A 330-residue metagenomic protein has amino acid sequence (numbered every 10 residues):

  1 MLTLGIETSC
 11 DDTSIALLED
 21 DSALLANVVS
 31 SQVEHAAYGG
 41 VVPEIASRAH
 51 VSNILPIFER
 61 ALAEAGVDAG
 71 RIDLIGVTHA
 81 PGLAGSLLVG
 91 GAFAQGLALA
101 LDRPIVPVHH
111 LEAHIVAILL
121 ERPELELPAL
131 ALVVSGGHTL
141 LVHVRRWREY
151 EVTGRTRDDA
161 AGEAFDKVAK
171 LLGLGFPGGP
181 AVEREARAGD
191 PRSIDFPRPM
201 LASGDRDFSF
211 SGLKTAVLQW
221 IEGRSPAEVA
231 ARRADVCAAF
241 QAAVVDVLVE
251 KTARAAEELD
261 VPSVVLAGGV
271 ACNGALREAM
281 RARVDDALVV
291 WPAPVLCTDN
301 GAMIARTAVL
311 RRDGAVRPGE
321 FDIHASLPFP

Functional and structural regions predicted by a protein language model:
M1, V108-L130, T307: Conserved phosphate-binding catalytic cores of ATP/NTP-utilizing and phosphoryl-transfer enzymes
L2-P81, H110, H114, H324: N-terminal beta-alpha supersecondary unit
T13-L18, A131-V133, T139-H143: Short beta-strand scaffold segments in enzyme catalytic cores
D68, R184-V264, N273-A287, A315 (+1 more regions): A contiguous, well-structured pocket-lining segment that forms one wall/lid of small-molecule binding clefts in soluble
V77-R103, L120, G274-R283: Short Gly/Thr/Asp-enriched flexible loops that form oxyanion-binding sites at enzyme active sites
P107-V108, V264, M280-M303: Conserved phosphate-binding/catalytic loops in two-lobed NTP-binding clefts
P123, R146-D190, K214-T215, Q219-E222: Glycine-rich phosphate-binding loop plus the immediately following alpha-helix
P292-P330: Glycine-rich phosphate-binding/hydrolytic loop that grips phosphoryl groups
